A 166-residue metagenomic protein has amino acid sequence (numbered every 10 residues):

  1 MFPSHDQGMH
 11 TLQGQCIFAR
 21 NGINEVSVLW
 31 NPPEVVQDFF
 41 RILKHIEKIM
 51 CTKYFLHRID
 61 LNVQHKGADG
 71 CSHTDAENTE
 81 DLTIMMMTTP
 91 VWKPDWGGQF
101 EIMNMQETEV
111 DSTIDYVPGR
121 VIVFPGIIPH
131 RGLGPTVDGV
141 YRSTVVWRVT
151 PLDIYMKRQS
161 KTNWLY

Functional and structural regions predicted by a protein language model:
M1-K53, N163-Y166: Non-heme Fe(II)/2-oxoglutarate
F40, K44, K48-L165: Catalytic core of non-heme Fe(II) oxygenases with the double-stranded beta-helix
